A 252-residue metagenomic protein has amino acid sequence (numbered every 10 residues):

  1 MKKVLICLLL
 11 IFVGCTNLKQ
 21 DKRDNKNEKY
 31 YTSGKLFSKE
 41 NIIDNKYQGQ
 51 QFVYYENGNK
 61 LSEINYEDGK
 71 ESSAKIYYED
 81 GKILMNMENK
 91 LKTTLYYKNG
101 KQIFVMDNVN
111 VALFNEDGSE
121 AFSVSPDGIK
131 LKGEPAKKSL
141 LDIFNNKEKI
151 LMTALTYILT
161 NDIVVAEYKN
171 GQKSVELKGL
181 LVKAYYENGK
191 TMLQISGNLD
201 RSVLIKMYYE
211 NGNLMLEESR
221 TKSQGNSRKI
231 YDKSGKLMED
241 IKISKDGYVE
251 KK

Functional and structural regions predicted by a protein language model:
V4-V13: Sec-dependent N-terminal signal peptides
F12-K252: Glycine/tyrosine- and acidic-biased, solvent-exposed loop/turn segments at the edges of beta-strands
